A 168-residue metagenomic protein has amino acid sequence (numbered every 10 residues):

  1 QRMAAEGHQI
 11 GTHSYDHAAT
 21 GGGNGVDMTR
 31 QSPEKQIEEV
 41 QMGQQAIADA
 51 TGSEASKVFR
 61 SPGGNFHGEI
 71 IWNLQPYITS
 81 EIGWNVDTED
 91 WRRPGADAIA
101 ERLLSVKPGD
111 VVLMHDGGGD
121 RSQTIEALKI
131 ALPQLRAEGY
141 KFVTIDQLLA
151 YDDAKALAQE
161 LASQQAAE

Functional and structural regions predicted by a protein language model:
Q1-G117: Metal-dependent polysaccharide deacetylase catalytic core of the NodB/CE4 family, i.e., the active-site-bearing domain
S122-E168: C-terminal domain-boundary segment and adjacent tail
